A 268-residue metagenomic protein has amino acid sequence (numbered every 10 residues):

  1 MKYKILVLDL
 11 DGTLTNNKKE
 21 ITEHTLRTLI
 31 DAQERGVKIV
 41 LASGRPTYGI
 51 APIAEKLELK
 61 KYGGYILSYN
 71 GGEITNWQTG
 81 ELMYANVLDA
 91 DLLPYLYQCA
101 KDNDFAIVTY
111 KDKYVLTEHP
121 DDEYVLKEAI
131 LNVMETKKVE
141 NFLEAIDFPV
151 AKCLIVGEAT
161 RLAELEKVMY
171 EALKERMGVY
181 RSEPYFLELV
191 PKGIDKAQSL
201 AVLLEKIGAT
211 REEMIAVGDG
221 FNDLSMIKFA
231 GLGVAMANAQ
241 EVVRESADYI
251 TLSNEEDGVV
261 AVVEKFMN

Functional and structural regions predicted by a protein language model:
M1-I5, T22, E188-N268: Mg2+-dependent phosphoryl-transfer enzymes with acidic/Ser/Thr/Gly-rich catalytic loops
K2-K18: Asp-based phosphoryl-transfer active-site loop
E23-E123: Active-site phosphate-binding/coordination module
T25, I50-A54, L165, M169 (+3 more regions): Hydrophobic packing residues within well-ordered alpha-helices of enzyme cores
A32, S43, N70, C153 (+3 more regions): Residue-level signal for inorganic ion chemistry
G36-V40, G64, K152, E212-E213 (+1 more regions): Short active-site oxyanion
L57, Y62, N70, A172-E175 (+2 more regions): Short, structured coil segments at secondary-structure junctions
C99, N103-V217: Conserved acidic, metal-coordinating active-site core of Asp-based, Mg2+-dependent phosphoryl-transfer enzymes
